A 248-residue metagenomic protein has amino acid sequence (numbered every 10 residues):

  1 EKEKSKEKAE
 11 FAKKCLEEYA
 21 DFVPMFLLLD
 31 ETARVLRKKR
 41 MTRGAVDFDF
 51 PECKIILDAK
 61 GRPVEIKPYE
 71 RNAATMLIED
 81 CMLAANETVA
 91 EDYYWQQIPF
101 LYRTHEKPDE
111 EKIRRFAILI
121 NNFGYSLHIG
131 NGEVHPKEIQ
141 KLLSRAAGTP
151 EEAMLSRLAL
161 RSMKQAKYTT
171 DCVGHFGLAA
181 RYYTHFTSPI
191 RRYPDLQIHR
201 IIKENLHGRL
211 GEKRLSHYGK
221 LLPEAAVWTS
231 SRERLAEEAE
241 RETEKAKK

Functional and structural regions predicted by a protein language model:
E1-K248: Conserved, carboxylate-rich catalytic/transport cores that coordinate ions
